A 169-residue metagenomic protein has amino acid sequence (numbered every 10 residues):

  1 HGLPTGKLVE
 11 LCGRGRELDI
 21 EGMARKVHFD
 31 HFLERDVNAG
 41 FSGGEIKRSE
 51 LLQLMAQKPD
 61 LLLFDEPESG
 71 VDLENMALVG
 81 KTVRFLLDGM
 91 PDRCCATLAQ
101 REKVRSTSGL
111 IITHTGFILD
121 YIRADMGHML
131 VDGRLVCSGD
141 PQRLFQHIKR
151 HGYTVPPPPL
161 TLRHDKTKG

Functional and structural regions predicted by a protein language model:
H1-D19, M129: Q-loop/switch helix immediately C-terminal to the Walker
L18-D36: Conserved ABC ATPase "signature" region
E50-L51: Hydrophobic anchor residue at the start of the ABC signature
L54-M55: ABC ATPase C-loop
K58: Conserved catalytic motifs of ABC-family nucleotide-binding domains
L62-E66, V71: Catalytic Walker B motif of ABC-type/P-loop ATPase nucleotide-binding domains
M76-R105: Helical segment within the ABC ATPase nucleotide-binding domain
Y121, M126, L130, R134-P157: Conserved beta-strand-loop-alpha-helix hinge in the C-terminal portion of ABC ATPase nucleotide-binding domains
